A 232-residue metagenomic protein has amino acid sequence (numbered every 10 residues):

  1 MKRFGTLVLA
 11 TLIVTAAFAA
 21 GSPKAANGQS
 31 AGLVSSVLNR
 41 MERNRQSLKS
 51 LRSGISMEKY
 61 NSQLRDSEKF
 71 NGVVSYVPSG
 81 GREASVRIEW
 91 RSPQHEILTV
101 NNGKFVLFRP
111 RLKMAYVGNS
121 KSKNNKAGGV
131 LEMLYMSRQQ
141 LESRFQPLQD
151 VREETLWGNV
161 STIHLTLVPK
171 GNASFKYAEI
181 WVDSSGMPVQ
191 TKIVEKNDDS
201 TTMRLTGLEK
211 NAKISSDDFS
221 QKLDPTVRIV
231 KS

Functional and structural regions predicted by a protein language model:
M1-L9: Bacterial N-terminal signal peptides that target proteins for export
V8-A16: Bacterial N-terminal signal peptides
A19-G28: Boundary at the C-terminal end of the N-terminal hydrophobic targeting segment
S35-L38, E42, G128-L131, E179: Extracytoplasmic/secreted envelope proteins and their assembly/folding machinery, especially bacterial periplasmic
R43-L107: N-terminal mature ectodomain segment of secretory-pathway/periplasmic proteins
Q94-E96, F105-L107, L112-Y116, K196-D198: Short, surface-exposed beta-strand-loop junctions and turns on beta-sheet-rich folds
L107-M136: Acidic/charged, solvent-exposed loop-and-adjacent secondary-structure segments enriched in E/D, K/R, S/T, and G/P
Y116-G118, S143, P147-K231: Gly/Pro-enriched, hydrophobic low-complexity segments that function as extracytoplasmic propeptides/linkers
